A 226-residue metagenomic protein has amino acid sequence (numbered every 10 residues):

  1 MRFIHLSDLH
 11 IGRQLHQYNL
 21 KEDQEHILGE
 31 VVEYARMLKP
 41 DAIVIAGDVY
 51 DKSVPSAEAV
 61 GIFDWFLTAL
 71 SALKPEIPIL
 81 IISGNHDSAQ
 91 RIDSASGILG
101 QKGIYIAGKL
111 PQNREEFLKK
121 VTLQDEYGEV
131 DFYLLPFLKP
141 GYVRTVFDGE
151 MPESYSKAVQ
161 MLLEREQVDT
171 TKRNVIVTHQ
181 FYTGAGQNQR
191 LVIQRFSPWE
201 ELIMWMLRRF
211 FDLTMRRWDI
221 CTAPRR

Functional and structural regions predicted by a protein language model:
M1-I45, Y50-R226: Extended recognition/assembly regions associated with phosphoester-bond processing machinery
